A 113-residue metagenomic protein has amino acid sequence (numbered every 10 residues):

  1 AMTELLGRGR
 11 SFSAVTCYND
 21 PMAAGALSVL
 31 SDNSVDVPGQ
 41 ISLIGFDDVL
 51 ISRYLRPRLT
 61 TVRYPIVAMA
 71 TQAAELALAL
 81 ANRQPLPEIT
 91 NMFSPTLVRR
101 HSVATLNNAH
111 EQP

Functional and structural regions predicted by a protein language model:
T3-Q112: Flexible loop/turn connectors
